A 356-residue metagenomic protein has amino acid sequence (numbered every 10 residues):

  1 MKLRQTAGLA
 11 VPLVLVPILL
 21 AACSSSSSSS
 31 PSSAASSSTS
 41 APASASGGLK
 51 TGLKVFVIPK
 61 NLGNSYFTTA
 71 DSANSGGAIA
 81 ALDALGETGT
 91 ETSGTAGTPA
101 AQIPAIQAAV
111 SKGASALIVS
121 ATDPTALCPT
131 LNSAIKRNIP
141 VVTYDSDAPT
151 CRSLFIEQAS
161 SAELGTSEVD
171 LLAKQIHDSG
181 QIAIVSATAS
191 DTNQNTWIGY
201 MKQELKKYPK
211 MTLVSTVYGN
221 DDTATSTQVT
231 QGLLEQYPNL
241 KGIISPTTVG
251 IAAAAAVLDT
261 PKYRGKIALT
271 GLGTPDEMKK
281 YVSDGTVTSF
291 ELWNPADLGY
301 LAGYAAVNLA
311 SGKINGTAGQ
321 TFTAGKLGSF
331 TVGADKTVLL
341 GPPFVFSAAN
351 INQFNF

Functional and structural regions predicted by a protein language model:
K2-T6, C23-F356: A residue-level marker of the well-folded mature domains of exported/periplasmic proteins
Q5-L15: Sec-dependent N-terminal signal peptides
P17-A22: C-terminal motif of bacterial Sec signal peptides marking the signal peptidase cleavage site
